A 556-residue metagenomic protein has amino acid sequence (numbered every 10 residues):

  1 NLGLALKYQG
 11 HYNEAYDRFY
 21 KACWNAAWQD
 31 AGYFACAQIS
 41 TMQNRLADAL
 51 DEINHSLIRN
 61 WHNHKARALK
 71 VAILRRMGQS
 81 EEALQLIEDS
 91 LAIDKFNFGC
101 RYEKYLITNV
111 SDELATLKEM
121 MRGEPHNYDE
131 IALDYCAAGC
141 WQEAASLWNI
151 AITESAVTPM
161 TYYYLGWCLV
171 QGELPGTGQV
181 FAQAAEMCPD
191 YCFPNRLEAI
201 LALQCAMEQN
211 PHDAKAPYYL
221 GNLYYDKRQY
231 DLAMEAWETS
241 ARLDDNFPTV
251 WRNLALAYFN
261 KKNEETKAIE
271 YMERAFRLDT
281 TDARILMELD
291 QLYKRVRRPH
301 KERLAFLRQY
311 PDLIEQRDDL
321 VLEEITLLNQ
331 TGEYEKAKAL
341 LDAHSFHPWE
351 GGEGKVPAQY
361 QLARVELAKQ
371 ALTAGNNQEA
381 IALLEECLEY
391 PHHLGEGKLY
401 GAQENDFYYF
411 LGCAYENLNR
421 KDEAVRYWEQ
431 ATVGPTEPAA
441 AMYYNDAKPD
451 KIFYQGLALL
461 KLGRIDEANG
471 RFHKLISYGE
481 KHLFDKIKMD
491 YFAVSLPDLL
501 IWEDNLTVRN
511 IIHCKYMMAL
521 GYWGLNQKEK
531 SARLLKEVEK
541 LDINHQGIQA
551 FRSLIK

Functional and structural regions predicted by a protein language model:
L4, Q38, A72, L106 (+11 more regions): Residue-level recognition of tetratricopeptide repeat
K7, T41, R75, N109 (+10 more regions): Position-specific recognition of the canonical hydrophobic site in helix A of tetratricopeptide repeat
A15, A49, A83, E113 (+11 more regions): Single-residue signature of alpha-solenoid repeat helices
Y20-W24, N54-I58, E88-A92, E119-R122 (+11 more regions): Conserved structural position within tetratricopeptide repeats
A27, W61, K95, R122-P125 (+11 more regions): Short coil turns that delineate tetratricopeptide repeat
